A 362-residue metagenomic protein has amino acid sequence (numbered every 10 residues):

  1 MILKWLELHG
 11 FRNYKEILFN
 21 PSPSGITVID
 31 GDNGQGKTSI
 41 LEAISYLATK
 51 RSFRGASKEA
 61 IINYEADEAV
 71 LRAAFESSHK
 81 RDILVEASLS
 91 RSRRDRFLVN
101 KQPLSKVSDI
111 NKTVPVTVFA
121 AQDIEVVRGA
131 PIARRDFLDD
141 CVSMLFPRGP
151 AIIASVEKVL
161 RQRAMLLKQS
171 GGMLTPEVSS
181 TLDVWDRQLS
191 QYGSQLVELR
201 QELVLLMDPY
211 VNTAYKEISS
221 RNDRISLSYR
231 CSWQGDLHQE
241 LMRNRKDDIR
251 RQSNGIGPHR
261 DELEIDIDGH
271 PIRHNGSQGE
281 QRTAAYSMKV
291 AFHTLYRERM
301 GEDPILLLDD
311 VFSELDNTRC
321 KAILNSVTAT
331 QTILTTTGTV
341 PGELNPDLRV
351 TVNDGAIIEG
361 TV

Functional and structural regions predicted by a protein language model:
M1-D32, Y46, P176-I305, E314 (+6 more regions): Conserved NTPase motor "head" modules and their coupling/switch loops across ABC/AAA+ ATPases, GTPases, and GHKL ATPases
K37: Conserved lysine of the Walker
A48-V127, P131-A133, V142-G149, D208 (+2 more regions): Nucleotide-state sensing region of NTPase/ATPase domains
S108-V116, A120-R187, Q191: A conserved P-loop NTPase coupling/switch region
V116-V118, T332, D347-T351: Conserved beta-strand scaffold positions in the cores of enzyme catalytic domains, especially in NTP/NDP-utilizing
D309-V311: Walker B catalytic acidic pair
